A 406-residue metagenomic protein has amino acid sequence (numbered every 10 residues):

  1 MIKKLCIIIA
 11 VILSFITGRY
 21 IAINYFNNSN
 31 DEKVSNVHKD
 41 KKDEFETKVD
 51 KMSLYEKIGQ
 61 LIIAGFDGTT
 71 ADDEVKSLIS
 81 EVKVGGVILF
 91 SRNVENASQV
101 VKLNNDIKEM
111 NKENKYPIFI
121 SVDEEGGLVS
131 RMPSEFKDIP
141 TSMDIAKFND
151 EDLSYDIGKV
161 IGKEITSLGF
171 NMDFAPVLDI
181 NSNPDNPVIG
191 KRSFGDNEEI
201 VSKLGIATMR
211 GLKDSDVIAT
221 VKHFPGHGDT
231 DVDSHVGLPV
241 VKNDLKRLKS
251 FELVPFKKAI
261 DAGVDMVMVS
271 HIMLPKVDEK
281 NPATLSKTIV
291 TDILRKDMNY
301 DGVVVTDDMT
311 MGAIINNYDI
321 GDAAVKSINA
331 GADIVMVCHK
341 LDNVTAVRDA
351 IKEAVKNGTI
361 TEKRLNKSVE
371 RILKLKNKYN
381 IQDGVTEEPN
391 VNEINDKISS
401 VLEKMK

Functional and structural regions predicted by a protein language model:
I2-V82, N317-K406: Preference for extracellular/luminal or secreted protein segments
S53, N93-K112, I118, L128-S130 (+2 more regions): Second-shell residues forming the walls of enzyme active-site clefts
L61-A71, S142-Y155, G237-F251, T310-Y318: Active-site mouth loops of central-metabolism enzymes
A64, K83-N93: A short aromatic-anchored loop/beta-hairpin motif
F66-T70, S121-V129, N171-N181, V221-H227 (+1 more regions): Short glycine-enriched loops at secondary-structure junctions
I118-P140: Signal peptide-directed extracytoplasmic domains
M132-K137, N171-K191, K222-P239, S270: Active-site-proximal loop/short-helix segments that contain or immediately flank catalytic acid/base residue(s)
S142-F170, A175-M209: A substrate-binding/cap region within the structured catalytic cores of diverse enzymes
